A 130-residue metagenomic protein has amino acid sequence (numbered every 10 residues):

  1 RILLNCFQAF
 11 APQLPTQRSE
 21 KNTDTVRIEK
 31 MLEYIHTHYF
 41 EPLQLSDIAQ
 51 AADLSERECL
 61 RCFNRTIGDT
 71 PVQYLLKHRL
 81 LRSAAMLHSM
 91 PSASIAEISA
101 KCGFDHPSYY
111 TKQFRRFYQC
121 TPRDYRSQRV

Functional and structural regions predicted by a protein language model:
R1-S19, T23, R27-E33: An amphipathic alpha-helical interaction segment
F7, S19, L32-H36, A49-Q50 (+3 more regions): Recognition helices and adjacent regulatory flanks at domain boundaries
Q8, N64-R65, R115-R116: Short helix-to-coil "ATP-lid" hinge immediately C-terminal to the conserved N-box Asn in the Bergerat
E33, T37, P42-S46, L54 (+2 more regions): Terminal helix-turn-helix DNA-binding modules in bacterial transcription factors
R57, P107-S108, R123: Key DNA-contact positions within bacterial/archaeal DNA-binding proteins
C59-F63, Y109-Y110, F114: Short hydrophobic/aromatic patch on the recognition helix
P71, T121-P122: Proline-centered helix-kink/hinge sites
